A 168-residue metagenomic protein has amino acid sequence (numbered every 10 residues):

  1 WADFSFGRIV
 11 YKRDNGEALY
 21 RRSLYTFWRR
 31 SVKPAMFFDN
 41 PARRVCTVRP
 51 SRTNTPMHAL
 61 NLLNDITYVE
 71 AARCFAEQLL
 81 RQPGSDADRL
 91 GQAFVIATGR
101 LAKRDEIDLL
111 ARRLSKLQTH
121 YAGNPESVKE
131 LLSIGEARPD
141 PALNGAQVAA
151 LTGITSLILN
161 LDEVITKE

Functional and structural regions predicted by a protein language model:
W1-D88, A137, P141-E168: An acidic, gly/pro-interrupted, aromatic-rich
L80-L151: C-terminal structured "cap/appendage" subdomains that terminate the fold
